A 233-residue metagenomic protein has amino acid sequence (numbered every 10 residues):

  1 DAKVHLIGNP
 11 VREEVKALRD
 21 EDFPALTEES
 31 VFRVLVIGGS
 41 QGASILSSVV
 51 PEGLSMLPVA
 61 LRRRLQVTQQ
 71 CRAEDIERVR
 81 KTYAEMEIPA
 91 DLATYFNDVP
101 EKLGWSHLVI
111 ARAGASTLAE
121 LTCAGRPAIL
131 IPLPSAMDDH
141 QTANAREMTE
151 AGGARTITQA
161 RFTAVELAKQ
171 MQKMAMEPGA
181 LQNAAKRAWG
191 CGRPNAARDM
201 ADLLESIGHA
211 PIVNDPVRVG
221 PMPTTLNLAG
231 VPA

Functional and structural regions predicted by a protein language model:
D1, R78, T117-L118, D138-A145: Short, glycine/polar-rich helix-capping loops at beta-to-alpha or helix-loop-helix junctions that flank or form
D1-D20: Active-site-proximal region of nucleotide-activated glycan assembly enzymes, centered on histidine/acidic-rich loops
R19-V109, T142-R146, E150, I157-L167 (+1 more regions): Donor-nucleotide binding loops and adjacent catalytic segments primarily of GT-B fold Leloir glycosyltransferases
L54, M171, A175-G179, L204-D215: Short, hydrophobic alpha-helical segments
G104-A119, R126-P127: Acidic donor-binding loop of glycosyltransferase active sites
A111, P127-D138: Short hydrophobic beta-strand element within catalytic cores of glycosyltransferases and related nucleotide-activated
A180-P194: A short, well-ordered alpha-helix in the C-terminal region of glycosyltransferases
R193-A233: C-terminal alpha-helical cap of glycosyltransferases
